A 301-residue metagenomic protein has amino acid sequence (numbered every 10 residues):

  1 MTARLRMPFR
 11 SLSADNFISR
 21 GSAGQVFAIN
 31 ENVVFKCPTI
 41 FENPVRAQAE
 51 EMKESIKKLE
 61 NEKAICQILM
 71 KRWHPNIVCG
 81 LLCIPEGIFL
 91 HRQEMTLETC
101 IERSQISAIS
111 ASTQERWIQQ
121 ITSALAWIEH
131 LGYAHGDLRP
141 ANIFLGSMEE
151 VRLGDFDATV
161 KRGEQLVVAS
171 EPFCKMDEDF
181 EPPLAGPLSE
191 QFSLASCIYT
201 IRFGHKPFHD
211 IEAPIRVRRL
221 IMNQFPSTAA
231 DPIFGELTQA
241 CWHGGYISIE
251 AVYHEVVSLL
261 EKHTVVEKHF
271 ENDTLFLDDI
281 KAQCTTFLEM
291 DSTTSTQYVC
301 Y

Functional and structural regions predicted by a protein language model:
L5, F9-I68: ATP-binding glycine-rich loop module of kinase domains
A28, C37, L90-R92, L145: Conserved hydrophobic "DFG−1" position in protein kinase catalytic cores
M70, P75-E115: Conserved structural core of kinase catalytic domains
S112-A124: Conserved alphaE helix
I121-I128, I198: Conserved hydrophobic alpha-helix
L125-G146: Catalytic-loop of the protein kinase fold
E150-A251, E255: C-lobe/activation-segment region of protein kinase-like
V266-Y301: Regulatory extensions appended to serine/threonine kinase catalytic cores
